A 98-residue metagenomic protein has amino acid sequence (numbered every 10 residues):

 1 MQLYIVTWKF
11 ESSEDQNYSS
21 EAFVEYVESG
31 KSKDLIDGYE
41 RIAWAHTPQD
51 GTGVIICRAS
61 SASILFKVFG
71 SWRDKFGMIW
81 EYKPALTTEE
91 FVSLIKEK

Functional and structural regions predicted by a protein language model:
M1-T52, S60-I64, L86-K98: Short S/T/G/P-rich N-terminal loop/turn motif that feeds into the first structured element of a domain
L65-D74: Short amphipathic alpha-helices in soluble, non-transmembrane regions that often serve as interface/regulatory elements
K75-T87: Conserved short beta-strand edge segments in small beta-sheet-based binding/regulatory domains
